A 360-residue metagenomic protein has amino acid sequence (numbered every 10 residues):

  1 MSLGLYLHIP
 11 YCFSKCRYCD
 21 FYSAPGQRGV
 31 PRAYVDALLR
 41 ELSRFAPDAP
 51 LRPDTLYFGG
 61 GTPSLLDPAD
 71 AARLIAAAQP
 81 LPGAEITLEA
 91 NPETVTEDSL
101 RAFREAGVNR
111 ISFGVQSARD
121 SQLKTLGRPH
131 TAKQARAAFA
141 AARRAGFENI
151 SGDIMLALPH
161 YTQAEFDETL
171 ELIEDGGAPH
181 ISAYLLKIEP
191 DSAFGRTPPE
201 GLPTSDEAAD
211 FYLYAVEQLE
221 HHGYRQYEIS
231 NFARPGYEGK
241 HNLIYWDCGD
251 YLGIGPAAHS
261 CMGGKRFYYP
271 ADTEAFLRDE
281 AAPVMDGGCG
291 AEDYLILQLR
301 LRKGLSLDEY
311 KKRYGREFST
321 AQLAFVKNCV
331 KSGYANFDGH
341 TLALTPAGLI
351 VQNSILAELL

Functional and structural regions predicted by a protein language model:
M1-I9: Immediate flanking context of iron-sulfur cluster ligation sites
S2, S23-P47, R52-R316: C-terminal scaffold of the Radical SAM
P10-F21: Local cysteine-cluster metal-coordination motifs and their immediate loop/turn environment, predominantly Fe-S cluster
R316-N328: Short amphipathic alpha-helical interaction segments
K331-H340: A short, conserved structural fragment
T341-T345: Minor-groove-contacting beta-hairpin "wing" of winged helix-turn-helix DNA-binding domains
A347-L360: Short, amphipathic alpha-helical interaction segments positioned at domain boundaries
